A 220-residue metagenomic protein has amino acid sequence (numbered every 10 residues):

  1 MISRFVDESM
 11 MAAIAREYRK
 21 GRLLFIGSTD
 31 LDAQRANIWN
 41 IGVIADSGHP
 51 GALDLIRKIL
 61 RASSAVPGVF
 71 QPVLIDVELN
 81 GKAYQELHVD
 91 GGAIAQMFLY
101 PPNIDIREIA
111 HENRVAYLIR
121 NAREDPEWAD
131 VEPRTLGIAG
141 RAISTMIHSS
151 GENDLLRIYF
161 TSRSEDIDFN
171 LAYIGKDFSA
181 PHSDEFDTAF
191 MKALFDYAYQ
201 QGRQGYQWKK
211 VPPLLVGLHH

Functional and structural regions predicted by a protein language model:
M1-H220: Patatin-like phospholipase
